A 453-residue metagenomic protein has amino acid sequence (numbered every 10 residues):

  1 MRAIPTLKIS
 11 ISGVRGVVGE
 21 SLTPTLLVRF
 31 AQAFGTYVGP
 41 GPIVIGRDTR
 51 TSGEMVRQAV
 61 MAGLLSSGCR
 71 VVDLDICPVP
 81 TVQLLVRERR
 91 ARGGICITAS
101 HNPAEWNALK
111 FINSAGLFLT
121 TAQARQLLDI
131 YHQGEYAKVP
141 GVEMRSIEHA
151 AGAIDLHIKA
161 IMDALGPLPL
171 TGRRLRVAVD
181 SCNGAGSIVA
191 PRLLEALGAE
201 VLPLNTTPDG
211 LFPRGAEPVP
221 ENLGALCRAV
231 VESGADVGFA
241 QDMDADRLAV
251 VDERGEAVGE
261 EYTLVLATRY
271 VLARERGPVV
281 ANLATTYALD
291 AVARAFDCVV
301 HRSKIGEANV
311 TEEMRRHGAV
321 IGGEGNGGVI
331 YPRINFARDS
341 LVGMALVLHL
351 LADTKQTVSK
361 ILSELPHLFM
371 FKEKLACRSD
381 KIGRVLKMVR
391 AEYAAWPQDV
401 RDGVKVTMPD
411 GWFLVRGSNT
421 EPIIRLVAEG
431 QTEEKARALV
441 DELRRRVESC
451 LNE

Functional and structural regions predicted by a protein language model:
M1-A62, S66-G68, D73, R92 (+1 more regions): An N-terminal, well-structured beta->alpha segment
M1-I4, V17, N107-S233: Gly/Ser/Thr-enriched, mixed-charge loops and adjacent short helices that form phosphate/oxyanion-binding elements
I9-S10, I45, V71-I76, C96-I97 (+8 more regions): General beta-strand structural signal in soluble alpha/beta enzymes
Q32, T36, I43-N107, R192-V251: N-terminal small/polar loop signature for handling phosphorylated ligands or for N-terminal nucleophile
G46-D48, V179-S181, D252, R333 (+1 more regions): Short glycine-centered, acidic/aromatic-flanked micro-motifs in structured strand/loop junctions that mark active-site
R125-K159, E253-G325, I330: Proline/glycine-rich low-complexity loops and linkers
V237, E275-E453: Phosphate-binding and adjacent anionic-ligand microenvironments
